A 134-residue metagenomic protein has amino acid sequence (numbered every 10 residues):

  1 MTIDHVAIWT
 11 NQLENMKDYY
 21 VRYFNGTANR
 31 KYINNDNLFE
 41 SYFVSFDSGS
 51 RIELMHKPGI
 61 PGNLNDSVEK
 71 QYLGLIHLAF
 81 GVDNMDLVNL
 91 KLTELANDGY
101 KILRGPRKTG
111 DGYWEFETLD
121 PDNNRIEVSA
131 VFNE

Functional and structural regions predicted by a protein language model:
T2-N11, Y42-F46, N65-E94, W114-L119: Vicinal oxygen chelate
D4, N29, I76, L103-R104: A short, local hydrophobic-aromatic micro-motif
W9-I52: Core segments of cupin and vicinal oxygen chelate
K17-D18, N89, I126: Alpha-helical elements of the RecA-like P-loop NTPase motor core of helicases
N29-R30, F39, G59-D66: A short, acidic/glycine-rich surface segment
F43, L92-E134: Vicinal oxygen chelate
H56-G62, V131-N133: Acetyl-CoA-dependent GNAT
